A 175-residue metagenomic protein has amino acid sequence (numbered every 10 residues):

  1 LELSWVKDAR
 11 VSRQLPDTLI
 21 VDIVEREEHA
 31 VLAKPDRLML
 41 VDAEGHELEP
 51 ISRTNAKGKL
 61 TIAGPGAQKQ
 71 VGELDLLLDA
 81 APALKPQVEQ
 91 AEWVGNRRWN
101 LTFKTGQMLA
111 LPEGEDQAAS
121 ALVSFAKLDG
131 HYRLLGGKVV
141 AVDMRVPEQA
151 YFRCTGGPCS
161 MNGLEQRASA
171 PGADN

Functional and structural regions predicted by a protein language model:
L1-W5: Amphipathic, non-transmembrane alpha-helical segments in extracytoplasmic/periplasmic proteins
D8-N175: Charged, solvent-exposed interaction patches on well-folded alpha/beta domains that mediate macromolecular contacts
